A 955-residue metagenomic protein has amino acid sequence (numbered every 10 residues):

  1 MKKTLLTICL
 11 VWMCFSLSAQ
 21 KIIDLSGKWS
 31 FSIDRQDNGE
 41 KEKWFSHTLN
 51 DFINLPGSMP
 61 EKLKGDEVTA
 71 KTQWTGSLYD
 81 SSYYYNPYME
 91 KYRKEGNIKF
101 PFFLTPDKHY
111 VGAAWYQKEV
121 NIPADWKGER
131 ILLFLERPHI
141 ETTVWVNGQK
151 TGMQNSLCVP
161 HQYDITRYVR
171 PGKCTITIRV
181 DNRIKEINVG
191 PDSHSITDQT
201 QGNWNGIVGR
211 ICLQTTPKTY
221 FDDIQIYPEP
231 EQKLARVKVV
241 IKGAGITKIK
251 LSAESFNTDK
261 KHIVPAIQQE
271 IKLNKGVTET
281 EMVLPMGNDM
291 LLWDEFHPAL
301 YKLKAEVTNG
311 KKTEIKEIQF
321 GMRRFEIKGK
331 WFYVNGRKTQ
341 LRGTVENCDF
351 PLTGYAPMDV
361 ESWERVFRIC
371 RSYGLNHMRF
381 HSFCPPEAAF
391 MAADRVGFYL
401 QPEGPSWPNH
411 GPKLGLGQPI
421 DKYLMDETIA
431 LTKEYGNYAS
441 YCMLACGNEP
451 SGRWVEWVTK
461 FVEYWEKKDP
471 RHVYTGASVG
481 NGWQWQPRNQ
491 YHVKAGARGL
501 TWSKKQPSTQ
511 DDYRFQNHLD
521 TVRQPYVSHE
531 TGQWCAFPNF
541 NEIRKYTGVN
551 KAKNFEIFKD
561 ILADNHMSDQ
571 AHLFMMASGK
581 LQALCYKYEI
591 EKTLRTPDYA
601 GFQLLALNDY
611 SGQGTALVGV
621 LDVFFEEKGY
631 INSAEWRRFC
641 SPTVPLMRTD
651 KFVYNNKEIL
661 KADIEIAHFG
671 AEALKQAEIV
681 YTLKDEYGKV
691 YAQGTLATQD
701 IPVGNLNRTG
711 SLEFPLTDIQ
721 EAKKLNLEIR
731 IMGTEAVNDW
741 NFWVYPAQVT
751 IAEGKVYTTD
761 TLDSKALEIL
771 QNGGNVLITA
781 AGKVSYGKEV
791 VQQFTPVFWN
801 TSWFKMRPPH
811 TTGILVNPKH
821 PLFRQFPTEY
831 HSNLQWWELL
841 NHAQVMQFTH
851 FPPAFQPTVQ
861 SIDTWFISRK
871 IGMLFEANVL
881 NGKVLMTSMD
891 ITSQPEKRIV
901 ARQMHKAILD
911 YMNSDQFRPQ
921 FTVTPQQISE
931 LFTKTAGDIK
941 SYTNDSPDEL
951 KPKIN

Functional and structural regions predicted by a protein language model:
S16-N97, R179, R183-K185, F256-K260 (+3 more regions): Accessory carbohydrate-binding/adhesion or oligomerization-edge regions at the termini of glycan-active proteins
S32-Q36, G65, G76, S82-E95 (+6 more regions): Accessory beta-strand-rich segments of carbohydrate-active enzymes
V144-V146, L234-I271, T280, E658-T698 (+2 more regions): Beta-strand-rich binding/interaction modules
V169-K173, V240-E326, E713, D718-V749: Extended acidic/polar, glycine-enriched regions that form or flank non-catalytic beta-rich accessory modules
K304-C370: N-terminal carbohydrate-binding accessory modules
F367-R368, H377-D609, G614-L621: Substrate-binding/catalytic cleft of secreted carbohydrate-active enzymes, primarily glycoside hydrolases
G754-N800, N878-N881, I908, N955: Short alpha-beta junction capping motif
G782-Y786, S802-I899, F917-N955: Catalytic beta-strand/loop cores that center a nucleophilic Ser/Cys/Thr and support acyl-enzyme chemistry
